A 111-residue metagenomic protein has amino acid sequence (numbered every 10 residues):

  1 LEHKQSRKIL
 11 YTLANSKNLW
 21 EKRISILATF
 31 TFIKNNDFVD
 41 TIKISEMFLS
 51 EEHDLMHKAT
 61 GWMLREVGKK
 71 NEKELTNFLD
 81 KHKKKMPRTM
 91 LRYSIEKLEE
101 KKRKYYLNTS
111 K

Functional and structural regions predicted by a protein language model:
L1-K111: Alpha-helical scaffold domains
